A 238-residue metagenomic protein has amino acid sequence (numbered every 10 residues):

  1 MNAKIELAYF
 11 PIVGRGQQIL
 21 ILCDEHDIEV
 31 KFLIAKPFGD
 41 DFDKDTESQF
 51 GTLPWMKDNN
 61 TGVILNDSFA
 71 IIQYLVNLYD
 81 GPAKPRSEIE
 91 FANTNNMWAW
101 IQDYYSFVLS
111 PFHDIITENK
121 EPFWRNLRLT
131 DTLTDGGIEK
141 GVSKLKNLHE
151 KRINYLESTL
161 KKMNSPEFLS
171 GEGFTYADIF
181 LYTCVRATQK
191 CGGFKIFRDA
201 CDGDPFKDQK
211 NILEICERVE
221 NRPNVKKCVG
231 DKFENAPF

Functional and structural regions predicted by a protein language model:
M1-K140: GST-like domain detector, emphasizing the conserved glutathione-binding G-site in the N-terminal thioredoxin-like
L7-L20, D178-I179, K190-C191, Q209 (+1 more regions): Short, thiol/selenol-centered motifs that function as redox-active sites or metal-ligating centers
V76, C184-V185, V229: Active-site-flanking alpha-helical
Y79, Y105, L160-N164, P223 (+1 more regions): A general structural signal marking secondary-structure boundaries and capping sites
I101-E217: GST-like fold's C-terminal all-alpha helical module
R218-F238: C-terminal helix/juxtamembrane-tail motif
